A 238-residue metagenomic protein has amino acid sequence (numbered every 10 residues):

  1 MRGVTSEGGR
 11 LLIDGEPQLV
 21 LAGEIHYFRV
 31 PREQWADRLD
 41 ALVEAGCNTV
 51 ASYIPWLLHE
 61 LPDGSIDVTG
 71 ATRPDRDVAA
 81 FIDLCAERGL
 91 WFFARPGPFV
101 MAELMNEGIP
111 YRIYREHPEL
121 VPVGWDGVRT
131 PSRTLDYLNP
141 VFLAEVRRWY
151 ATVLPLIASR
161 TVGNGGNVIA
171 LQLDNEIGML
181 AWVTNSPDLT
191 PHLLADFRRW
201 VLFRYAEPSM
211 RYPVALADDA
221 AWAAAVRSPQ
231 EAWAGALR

Functional and structural regions predicted by a protein language model:
M1-T49: N-terminal carbohydrate-binding accessory modules
G15, L42, V50, C85 (+3 more regions): Conserved, mostly hydrophobic/aromatic
L19-G23, V50-S52, F92-P96, I169-L173: Hydrophobic faces of well-ordered beta-strands that scaffold small-molecule active sites in alpha/beta enzyme cores
H26, P55, G97-M101, L173-G178: Active-site beta-loop-alpha junctions enriched in small/polar residues
W35-E116: Aromatic-lined substrate-binding rim segments of carbohydrate-active enzymes
G108, Y114-R238: Polysaccharide-binding and catalytic clefts of secreted carbohydrate-active enzymes
